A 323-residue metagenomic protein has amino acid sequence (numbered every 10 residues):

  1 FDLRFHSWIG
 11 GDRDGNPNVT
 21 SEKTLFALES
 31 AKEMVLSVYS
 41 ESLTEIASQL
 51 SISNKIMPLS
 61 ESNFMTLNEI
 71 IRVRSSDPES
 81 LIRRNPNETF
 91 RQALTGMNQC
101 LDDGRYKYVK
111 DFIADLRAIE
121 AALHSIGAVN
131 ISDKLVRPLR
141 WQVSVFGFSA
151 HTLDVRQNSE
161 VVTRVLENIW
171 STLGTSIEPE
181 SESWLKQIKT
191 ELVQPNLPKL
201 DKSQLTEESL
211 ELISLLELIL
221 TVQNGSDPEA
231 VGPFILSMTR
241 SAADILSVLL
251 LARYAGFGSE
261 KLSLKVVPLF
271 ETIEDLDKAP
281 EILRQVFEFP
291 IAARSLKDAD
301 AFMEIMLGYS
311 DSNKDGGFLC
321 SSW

Functional and structural regions predicted by a protein language model:
F1-R4, V129: Extended, Lys/Arg-enriched charged tracts that mediate electrostatic binding to polyanionic substrates
L3-K23, P138-E160, E271: Conserved phosphate/anionic-ligand binding catalytic regions in large, soluble enzymes, centered on
H6-I9, R13-P17, E22-K23, E33 (+3 more regions): A nucleotide- and high-energy phosphate-metabolite-utilizing enzyme signature
S21-E45, A252, R284: Extended active-site and interfacial segments that coordinate phosphate-rich ligands in large catalytic machineries
S48-G225: Extended, charge-enriched "interface" segments that sit outside catalytic cores
H151-D154, N158-L246, L250, Y254-G258 (+3 more regions): Active-site cores of enzymes that catalyze phosphoryl transfer or operate on phosphate-rich substrates
S259-L264: A conserved P-loop NTPase coupling/switch region
